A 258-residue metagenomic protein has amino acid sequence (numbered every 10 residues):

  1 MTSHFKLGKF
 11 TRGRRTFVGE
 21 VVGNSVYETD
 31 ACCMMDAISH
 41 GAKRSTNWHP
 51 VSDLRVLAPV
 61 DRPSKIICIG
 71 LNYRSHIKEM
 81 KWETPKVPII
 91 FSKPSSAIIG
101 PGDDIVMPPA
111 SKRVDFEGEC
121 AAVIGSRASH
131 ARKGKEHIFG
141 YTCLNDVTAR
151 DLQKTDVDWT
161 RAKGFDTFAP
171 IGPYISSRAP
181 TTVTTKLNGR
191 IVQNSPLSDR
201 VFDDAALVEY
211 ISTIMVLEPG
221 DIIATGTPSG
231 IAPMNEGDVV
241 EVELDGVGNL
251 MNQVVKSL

Functional and structural regions predicted by a protein language model:
M1-P88, T182-K186, R190-I191, E241-E243 (+1 more regions): N-terminal non-catalytic cap/leader segment that marks the start of a structured domain
T16, T46-P50, P59, H76 (+1 more regions): Catalytic-pocket segment enriched in acidic/His residues
L57-A58, K78-K81, I105-V114, R127-K133 (+2 more regions): A generic local secondary-structure boundary/capping motif
K81-T84, K133-T142: Short Gly/aromatic-enriched secondary-structure transition segments
T84-P101, F116, E241-D245: Structural signature of FAD isoalloxazine-binding scaffolds in flavoprotein oxidoreductases
I89-M107, T167-A169, I231-A232: Short catalytic-site patches enriched in acidic/histidine residues that coordinate or position cofactors/metals
G118-C120: Ligand-binding beta-strand-loop-alpha-helix segment within the catalytic cores of soluble metabolic enzymes
